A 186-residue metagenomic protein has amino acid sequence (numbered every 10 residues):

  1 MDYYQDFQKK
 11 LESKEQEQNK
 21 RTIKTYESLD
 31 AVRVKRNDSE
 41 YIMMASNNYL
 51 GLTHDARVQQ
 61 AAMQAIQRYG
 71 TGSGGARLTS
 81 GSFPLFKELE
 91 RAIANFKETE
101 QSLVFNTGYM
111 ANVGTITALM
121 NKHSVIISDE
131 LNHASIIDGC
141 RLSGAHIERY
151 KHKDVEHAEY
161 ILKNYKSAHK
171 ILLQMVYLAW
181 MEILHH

Functional and structural regions predicted by a protein language model:
D6-K9, E15-Y69: N-terminal "arm"/small-domain region of PLP-dependent enzymes with the aminotransferase-like
G51-L52, T79-S82, A134, Y177-M181: Short, small-residue-enriched loops and turns at beta-alpha junctions that line or gate enzyme active sites
Q60, Q64-T107: Conserved N-terminal alpha-helix of the aminotransferase class I/II PLP-enzyme fold
V104, Y109-T115, S135-I136, I183: Short glycine/serine/threonine-rich phosphate/pyrophosphate-binding segments that cradle anionic phosphate groups
T115-A134: Conserved PLP-anchoring active-site segment centered on the Schiff-base-forming lysine
K122, L142-G144: Short, structured coil segments at secondary-structure junctions
E148-H186: Active-site phosphate-binding strand-loop segment of PLP-dependent enzymes
